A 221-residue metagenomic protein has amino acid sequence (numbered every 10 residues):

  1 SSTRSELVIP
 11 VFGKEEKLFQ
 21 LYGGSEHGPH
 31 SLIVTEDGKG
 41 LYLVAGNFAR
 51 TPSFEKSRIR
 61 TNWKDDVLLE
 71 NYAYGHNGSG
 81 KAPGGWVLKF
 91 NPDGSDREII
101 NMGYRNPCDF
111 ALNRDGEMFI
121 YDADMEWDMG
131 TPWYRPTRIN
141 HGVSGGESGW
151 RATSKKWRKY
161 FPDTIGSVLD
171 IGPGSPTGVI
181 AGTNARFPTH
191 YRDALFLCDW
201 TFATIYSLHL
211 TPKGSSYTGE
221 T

Functional and structural regions predicted by a protein language model:
S1-T221: Beta-propeller domains with acidic blade repeats across secreted/periplasmic ectodomains and cytosolic WD/CNH propellers
